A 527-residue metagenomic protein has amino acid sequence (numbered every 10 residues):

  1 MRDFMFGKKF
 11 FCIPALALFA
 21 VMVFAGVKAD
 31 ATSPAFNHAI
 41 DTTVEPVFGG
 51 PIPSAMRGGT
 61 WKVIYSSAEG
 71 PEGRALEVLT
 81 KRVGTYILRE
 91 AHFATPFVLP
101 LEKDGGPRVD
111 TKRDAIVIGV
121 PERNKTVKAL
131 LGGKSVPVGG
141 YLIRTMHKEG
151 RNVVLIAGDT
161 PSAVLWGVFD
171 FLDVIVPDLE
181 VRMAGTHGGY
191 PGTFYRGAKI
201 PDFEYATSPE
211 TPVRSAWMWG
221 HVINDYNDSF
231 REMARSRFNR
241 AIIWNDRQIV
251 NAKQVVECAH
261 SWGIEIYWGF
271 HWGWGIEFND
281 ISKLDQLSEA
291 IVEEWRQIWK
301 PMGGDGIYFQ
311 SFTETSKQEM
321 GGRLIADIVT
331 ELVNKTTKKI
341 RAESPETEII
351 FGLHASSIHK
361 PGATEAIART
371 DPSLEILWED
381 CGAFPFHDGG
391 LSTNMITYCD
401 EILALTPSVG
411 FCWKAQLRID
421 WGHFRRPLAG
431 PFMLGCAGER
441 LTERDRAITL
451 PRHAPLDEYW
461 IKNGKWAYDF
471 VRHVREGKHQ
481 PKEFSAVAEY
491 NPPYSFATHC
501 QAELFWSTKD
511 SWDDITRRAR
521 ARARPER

Functional and structural regions predicted by a protein language model:
M1-K9: N-terminal secretory signal peptides that target proteins for export/translocation
K9-F10, A29: N-terminal cationic leader/targeting segments used for protein routing and processing
F10-P14, F203: Alpha-helical transmembrane segments
I13-V23: Bacterial N-terminal signal peptides
V27-N224, D228-R235, E314: Solvent-exposed alpha-helical segments and adjacent loops that form catalytic or protein-interaction surfaces
A94-T95, K103, R108, G188 (+3 more regions): Catalytic-core regions of glycoside hydrolase
